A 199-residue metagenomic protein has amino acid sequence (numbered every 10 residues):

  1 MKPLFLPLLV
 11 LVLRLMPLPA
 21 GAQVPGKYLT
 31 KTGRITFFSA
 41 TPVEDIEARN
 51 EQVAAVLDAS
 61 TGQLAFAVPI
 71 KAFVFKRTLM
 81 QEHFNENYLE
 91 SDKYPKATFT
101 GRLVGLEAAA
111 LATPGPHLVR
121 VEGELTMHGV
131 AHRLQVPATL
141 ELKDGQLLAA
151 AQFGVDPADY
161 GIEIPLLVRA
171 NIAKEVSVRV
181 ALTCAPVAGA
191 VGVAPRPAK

Functional and structural regions predicted by a protein language model:
M1-L4: Positively charged n-region of N-terminal signal peptides that target proteins for export
P7-P17: Bacterial N-terminal signal peptides
A22-K199: Low-complexity, acidic/polar, glycine-enriched regions of mature
